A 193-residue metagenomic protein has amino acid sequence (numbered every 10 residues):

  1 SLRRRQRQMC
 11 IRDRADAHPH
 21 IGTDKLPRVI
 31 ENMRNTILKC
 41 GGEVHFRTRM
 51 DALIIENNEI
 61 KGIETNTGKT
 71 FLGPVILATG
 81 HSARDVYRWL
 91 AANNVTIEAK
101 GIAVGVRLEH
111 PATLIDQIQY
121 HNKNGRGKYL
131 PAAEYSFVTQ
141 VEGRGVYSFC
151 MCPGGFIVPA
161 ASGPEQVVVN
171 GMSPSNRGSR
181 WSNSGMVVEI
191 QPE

Functional and structural regions predicted by a protein language model:
S1-I11: Single conserved hydrophobic/aromatic residue that forms the stacking wall/gate of nucleotide- or nucleobase-binding
D16-N35, H45, A78: Short beta-strand to alpha-helix junction loop
T23, P27, E31, G80 (+4 more regions): Electropositive phosphate-/nucleotide-binding environments in soluble metabolic enzymes
E43-H45, E98: General small-molecule cofactor/ligand-binding pocket signal
F46-E59: A conserved short coil-to-beta-strand element within the FAD-binding core of flavoproteins
M50, I63, T70-H81: Short hydrophobic core segments
L77-N93: Flavin (primarily FAD) binding-site architecture
A99-Q191: Mid-to-C-terminal "cap/lid" subdomains and adjacent gly/pro-rich loops that border and regulate access to redox
